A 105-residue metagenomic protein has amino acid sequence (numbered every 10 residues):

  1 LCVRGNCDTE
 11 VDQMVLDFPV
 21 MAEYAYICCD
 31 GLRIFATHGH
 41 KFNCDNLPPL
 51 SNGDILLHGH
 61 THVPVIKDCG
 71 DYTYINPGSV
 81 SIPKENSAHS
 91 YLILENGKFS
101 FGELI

Functional and structural regions predicted by a protein language model:
L1-C29: Core catalytic region of metal-dependent phosphoesterases/phosphodiesterases, especially metallo-beta-lactamase-like
L1-N6, F35-H38, I55-H60, I75-G78: Active-site neighborhood of phospho(di)ester-bond hydrolases with catalytic His/Asp-centered motifs
C7-D12, K41-D45, L57-D68, S81-N86: Active-site environment of divalent metal-dependent phosphoester hydrolases
M14-L16, N46-N52, L94: Alpha-helix C-terminal capping segments
A22-E23, V63, S90: Residue-level marker for the onset of beta-strands and adjacent loop->beta junctions in well-ordered domains
E23-Y24, C28-L56: Mid-chain, well-packed structural core segment of small domains
Y26-D30, N52-G53, D68-G70, Y74-I105: Binuclear metal-dependent phosphoesterase catalytic core
